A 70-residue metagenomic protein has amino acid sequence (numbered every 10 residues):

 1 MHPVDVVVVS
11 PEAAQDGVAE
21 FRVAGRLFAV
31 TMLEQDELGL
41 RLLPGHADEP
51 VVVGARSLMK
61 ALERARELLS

Functional and structural regions predicted by a protein language model:
M1-S70: Terminal leader/tail segments of proteins
